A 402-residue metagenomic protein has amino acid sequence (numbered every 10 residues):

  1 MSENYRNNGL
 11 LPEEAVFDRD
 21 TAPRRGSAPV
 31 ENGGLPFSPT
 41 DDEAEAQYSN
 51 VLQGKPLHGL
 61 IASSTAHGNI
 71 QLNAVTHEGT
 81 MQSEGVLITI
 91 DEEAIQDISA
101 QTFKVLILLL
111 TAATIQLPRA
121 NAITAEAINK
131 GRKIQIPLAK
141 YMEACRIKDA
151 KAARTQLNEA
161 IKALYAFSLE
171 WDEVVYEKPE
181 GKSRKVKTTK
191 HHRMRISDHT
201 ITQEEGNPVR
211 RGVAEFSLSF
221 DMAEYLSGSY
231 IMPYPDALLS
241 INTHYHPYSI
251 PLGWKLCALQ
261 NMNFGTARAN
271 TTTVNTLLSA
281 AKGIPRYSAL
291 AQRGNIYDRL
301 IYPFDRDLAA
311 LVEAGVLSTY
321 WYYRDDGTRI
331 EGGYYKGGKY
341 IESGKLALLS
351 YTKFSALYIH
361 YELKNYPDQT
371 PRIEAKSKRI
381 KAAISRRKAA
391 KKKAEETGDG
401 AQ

Functional and structural regions predicted by a protein language model:
M1-Q402: Charged, alpha-helix-forming regions
